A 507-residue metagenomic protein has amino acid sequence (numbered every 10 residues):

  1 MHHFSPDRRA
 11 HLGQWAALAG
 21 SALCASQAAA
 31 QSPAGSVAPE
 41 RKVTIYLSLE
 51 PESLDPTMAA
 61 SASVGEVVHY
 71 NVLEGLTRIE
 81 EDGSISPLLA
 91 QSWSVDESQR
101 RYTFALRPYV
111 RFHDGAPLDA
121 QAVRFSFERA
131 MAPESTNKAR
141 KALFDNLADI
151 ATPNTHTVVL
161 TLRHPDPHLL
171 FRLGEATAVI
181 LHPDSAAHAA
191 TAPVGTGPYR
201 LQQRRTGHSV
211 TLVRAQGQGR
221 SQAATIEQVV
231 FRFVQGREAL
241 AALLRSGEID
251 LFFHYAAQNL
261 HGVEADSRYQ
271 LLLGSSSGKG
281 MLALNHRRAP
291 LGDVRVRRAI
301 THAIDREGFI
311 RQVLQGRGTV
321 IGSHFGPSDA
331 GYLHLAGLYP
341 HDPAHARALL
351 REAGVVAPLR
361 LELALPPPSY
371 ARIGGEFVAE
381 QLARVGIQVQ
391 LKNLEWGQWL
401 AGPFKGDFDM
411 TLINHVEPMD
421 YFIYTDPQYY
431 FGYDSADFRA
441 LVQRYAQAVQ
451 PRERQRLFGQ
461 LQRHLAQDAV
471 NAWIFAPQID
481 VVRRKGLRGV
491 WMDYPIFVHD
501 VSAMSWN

Functional and structural regions predicted by a protein language model:
L18, R205, A303-G331, S369-A379 (+1 more regions): Detector for C-terminal structural segments
T44, D119-S126, T155-T161, G197-P198 (+7 more regions): Alpha-helical secondary-structure segments
Y46-E97, E128, V194-G195: N-terminal lobe/hinge region of extracytoplasmic solute-binding protein
L49-E66, L89-A90, A116, A139 (+4 more regions): A structural "hinge/loop" feature
Q91-T136, P153, V159, L243 (+1 more regions): Aromatic- and charge-enriched surface segment that lines or borders ligand/interaction sites
A105, R140-P183: Surface-exposed binding/hinge segments that line and control ligand-binding clefts or catalytic entry sites
D166, F171-A224, Q228, Q235-E238 (+3 more regions): Gly/Pro-rich hinge or "lid" segments in bacterial periplasmic/extracellular proteins
A187, G217-G262, A379, Q388-Q390: Ligand-site clamp/hinge motif
